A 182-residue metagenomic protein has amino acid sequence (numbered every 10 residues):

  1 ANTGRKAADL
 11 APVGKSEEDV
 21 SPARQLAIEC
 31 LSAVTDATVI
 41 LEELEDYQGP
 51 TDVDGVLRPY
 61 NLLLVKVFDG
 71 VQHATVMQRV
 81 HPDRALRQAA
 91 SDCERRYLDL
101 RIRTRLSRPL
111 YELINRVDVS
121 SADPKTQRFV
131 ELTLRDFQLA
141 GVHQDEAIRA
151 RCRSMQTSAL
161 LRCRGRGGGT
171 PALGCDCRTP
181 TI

Functional and structural regions predicted by a protein language model:
A1-I182: Zn2+-dependent metallopeptidase catalytic domains
